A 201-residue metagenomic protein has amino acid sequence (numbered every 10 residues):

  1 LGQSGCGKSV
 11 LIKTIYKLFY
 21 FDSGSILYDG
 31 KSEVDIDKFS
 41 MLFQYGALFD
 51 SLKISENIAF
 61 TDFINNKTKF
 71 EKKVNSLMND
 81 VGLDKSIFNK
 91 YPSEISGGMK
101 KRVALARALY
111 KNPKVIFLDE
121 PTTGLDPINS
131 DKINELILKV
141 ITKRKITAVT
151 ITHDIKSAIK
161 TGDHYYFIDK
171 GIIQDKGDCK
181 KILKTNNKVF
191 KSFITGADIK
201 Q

Functional and structural regions predicted by a protein language model:
Y16: Helix-to-loop junction immediately C-terminal to a conserved catalytic motif
K69-S86: Conserved ABC ATPase "signature" region
Y91-I95, M99: Conserved ABC ATPase signature
N112: Conserved catalytic motifs of ABC-family nucleotide-binding domains
I116-D119: Catalytic Walker B motif of ABC-type/P-loop ATPase nucleotide-binding domains
T152-H153: H-loop/switch region of ABC-family ATPase nucleotide-binding domains
